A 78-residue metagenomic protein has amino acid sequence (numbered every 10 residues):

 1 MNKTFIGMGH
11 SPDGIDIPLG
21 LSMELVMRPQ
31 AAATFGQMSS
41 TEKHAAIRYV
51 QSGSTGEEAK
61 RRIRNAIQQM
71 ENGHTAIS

Functional and structural regions predicted by a protein language model:
M1-S78: Charge-dense, helix-prone N-terminal extensions
